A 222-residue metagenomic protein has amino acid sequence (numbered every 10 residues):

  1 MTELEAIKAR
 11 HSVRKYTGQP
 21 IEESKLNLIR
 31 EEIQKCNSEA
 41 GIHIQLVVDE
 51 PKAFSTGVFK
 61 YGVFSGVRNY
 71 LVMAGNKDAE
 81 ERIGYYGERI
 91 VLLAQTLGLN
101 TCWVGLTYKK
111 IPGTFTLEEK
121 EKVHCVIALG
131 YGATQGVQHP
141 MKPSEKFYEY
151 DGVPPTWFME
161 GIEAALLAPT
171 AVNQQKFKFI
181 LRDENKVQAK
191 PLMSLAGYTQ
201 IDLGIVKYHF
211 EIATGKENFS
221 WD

Functional and structural regions predicted by a protein language model:
M1-D222: Acidic, surface-exposed loops and disordered segments
